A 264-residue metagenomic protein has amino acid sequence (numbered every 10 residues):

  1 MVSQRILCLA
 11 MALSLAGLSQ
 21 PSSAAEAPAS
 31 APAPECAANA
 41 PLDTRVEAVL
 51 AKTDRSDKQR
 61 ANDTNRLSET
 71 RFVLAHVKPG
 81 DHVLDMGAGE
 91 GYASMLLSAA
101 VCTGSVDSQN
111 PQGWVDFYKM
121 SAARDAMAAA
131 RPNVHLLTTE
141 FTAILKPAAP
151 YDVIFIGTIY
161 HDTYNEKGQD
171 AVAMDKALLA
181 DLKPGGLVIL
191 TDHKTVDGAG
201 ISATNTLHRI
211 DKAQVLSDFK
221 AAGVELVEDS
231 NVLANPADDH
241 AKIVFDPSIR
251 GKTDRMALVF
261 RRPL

Functional and structural regions predicted by a protein language model:
P41-K78: Class I SAM-dependent methyltransferase Rossmann-like catalytic core, especially the SAM/SAH-binding loop
K78, V101-C102, L182-P184: Helix-to-beta-strand junctions that scaffold the AdoMet/dcAdoMet cofactor pocket in Class I SAM-dependent enzymes
G80-G89: Conserved class I S-adenosyl-L-methionine
G91-M95: Glycine-rich SAM-binding Motif I of class I
I144-I154: A short acidic, Gly/Pro-enriched loop at the edge of an enzyme's catalytic core that lines a small-molecule cofactor
D170-P184: A short glycine-rich, Lys/Arg-flanked "PGG" loop and its adjoining helix->strand segment in the class I
G185-H193: Conserved beta-strand signature within the Rossmann-like core of class I S-adenosyl-L-methionine
A237-L264: Core SAM-dependent methyltransferase catalytic element
